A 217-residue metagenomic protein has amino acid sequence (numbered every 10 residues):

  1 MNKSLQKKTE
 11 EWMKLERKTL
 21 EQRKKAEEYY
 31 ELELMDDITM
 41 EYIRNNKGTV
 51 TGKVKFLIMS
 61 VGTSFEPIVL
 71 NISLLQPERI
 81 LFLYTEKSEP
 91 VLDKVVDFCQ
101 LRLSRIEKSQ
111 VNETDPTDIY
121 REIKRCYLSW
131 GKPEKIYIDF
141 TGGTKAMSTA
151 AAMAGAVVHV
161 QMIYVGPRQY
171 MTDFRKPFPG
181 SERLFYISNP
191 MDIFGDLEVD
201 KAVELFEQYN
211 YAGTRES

Functional and structural regions predicted by a protein language model:
M1-K135, T149-S217: Long, low-complexity, Lys/Arg-enriched
D115, T141-G143: Flexible, charged interface-and-hinge segments in very large macromolecular machines that mediate substrate binding
K135-T141: Short glycine-rich phosphate-binding loop at a beta-alpha junction
A146: Hydrophobic alpha-helical
